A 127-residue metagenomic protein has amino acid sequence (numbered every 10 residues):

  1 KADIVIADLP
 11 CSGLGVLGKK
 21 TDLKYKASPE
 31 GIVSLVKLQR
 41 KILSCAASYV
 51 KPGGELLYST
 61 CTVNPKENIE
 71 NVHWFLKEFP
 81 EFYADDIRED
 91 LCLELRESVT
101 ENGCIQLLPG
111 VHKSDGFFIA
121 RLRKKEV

Functional and structural regions predicted by a protein language model:
K1-I6, P10-S12, Y49-V127: C-terminal catalytic and target-recognition region of SAM-dependent MTase-like enzymes, primarily methyltransferases
A2, D8-S44, T62-E67, L91: Mobile active-site "lid"/loop adjacent to the S-adenosyl-L-methionine
